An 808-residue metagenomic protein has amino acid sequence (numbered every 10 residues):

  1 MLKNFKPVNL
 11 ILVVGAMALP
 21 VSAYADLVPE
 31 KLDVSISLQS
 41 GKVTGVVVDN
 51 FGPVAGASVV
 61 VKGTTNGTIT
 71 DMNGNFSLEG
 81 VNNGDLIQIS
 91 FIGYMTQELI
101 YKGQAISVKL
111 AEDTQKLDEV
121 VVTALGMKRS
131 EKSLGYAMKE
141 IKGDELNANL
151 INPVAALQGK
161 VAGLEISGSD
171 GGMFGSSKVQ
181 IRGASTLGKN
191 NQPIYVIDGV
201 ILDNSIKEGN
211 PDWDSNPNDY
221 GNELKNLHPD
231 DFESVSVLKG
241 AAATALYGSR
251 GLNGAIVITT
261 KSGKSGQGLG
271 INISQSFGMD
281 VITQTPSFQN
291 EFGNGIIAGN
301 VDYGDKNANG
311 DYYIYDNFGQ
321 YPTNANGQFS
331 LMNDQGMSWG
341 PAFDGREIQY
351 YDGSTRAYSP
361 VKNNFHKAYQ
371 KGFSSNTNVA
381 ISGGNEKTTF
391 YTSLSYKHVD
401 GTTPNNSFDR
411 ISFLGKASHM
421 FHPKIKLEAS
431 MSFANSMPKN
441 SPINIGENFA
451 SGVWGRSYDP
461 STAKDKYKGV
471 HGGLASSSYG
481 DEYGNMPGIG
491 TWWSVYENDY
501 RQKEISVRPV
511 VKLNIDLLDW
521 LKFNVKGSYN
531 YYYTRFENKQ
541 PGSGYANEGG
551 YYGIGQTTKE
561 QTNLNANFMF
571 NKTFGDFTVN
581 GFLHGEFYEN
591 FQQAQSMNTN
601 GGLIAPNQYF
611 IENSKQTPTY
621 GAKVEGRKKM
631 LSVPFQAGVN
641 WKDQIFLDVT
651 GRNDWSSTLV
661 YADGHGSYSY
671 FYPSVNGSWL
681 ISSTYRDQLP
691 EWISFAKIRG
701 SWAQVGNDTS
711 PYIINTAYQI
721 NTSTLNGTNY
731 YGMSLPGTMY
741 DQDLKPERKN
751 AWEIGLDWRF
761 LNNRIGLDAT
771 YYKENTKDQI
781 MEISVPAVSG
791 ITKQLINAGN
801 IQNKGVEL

Functional and structural regions predicted by a protein language model:
M1-L414, K426-E428, W492, R508 (+1 more regions): Short, small/polar-rich motifs associated with maturation and membrane association, primarily at protein termini
M173, P442-E447, G542-S543, D687-I693: Short, glycine/acidic-rich hinge or "gate" loops at secondary-structure transitions that mediate conformational
Q192, R410, K416-I425, S430-N435 (+2 more regions): Extracellular/periplasmic, surface-exposed regions of secreted and cell-surface proteins
N204, Y391, V399-T402, E548 (+2 more regions): Short small-residue beta-strand/loop micro-motif enriched in glycine and branched aliphatics
P211-E223, Y358, S457, S461-G472 (+2 more regions): Surface-exposed acidic, glycine/proline-enriched linker/cap segments that occur as 15-30-residue helix-coil
T283-P286, E291-G345, A434-D481, E586-A605 (+2 more regions): A surface-exposed, glycine/aromatic-enriched loop/edge motif typical of exported proteins
T355-R356, Y545-E548: Flexible, solvent-exposed loop segments that connect beta-strands
I411, H422-P423, S441, G446-N448 (+3 more regions): Charge-rich, acidic-biased intrinsically disordered regions
